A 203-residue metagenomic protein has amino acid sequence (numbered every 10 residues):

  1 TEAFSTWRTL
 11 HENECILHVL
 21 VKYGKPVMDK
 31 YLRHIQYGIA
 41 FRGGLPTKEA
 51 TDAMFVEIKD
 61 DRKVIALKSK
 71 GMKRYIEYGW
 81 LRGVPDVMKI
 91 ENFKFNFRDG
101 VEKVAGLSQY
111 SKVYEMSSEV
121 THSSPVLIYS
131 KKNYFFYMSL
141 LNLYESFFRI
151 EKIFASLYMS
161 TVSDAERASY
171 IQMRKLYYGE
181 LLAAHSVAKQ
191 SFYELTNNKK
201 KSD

Functional and structural regions predicted by a protein language model:
T1-D203: A cross-kingdom marker of C-terminal helix-rich interaction/assembly modules
